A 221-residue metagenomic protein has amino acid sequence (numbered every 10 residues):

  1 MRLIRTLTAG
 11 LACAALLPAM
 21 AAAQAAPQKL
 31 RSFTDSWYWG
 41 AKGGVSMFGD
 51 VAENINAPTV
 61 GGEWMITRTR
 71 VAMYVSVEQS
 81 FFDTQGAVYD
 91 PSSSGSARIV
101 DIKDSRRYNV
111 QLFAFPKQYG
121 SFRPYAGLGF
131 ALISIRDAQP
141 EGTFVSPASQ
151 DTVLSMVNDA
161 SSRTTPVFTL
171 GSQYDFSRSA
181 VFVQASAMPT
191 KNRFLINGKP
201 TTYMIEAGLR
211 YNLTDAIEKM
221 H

Functional and structural regions predicted by a protein language model:
A22-M73, R210, T214-A216, H221: Short glycine/proline- and aromatic-enriched beta-strand/turn motifs that initiate or cap beta-hairpins
D35-W37, N54-V60, T69, I102-Y108 (+3 more regions): Residues that define the transmembrane beta-barrel architecture of outer-membrane proteins
W39-G43, M73-V77, V110-L112, P124-L128 (+3 more regions): Membrane-embedded beta-strand positions of outer-membrane beta-barrel proteins
G43-G49, R68-R70, V77-D83, F130-R136 (+3 more regions): Transmembrane beta-strands of outer-membrane beta-barrel pores
S46-D50, S93-D101, T152-N158, K191-N197: Extracellular loop and loop/strand-boundary signature of outer-membrane beta-barrel proteins
V51-P58, Q85-S92, R136-S146, V183 (+2 more regions): Outer-membrane beta-barrel translocator domains and adjoining extracellular loop/strand segments of Gram-negative
E63-S146: Gram-negative (and chloroplast) outer-membrane scaffold detector with strong preference for beta-barrel transmembrane
F82-G86, F168, Q173-H221: Predominantly the C-terminal beta-signal and adjacent terminal strand-loop region of outer-membrane beta-barrel
